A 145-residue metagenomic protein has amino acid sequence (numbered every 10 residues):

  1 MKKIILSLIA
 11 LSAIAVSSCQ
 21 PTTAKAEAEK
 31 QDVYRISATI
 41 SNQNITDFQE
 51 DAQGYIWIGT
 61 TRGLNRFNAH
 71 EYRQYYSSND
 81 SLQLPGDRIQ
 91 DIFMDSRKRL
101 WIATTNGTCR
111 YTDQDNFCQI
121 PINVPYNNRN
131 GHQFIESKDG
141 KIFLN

Functional and structural regions predicted by a protein language model:
M1-N145: Carboxylate-rich, polar loop motifs that coordinate divalent cations or form catalytic acidic clusters
